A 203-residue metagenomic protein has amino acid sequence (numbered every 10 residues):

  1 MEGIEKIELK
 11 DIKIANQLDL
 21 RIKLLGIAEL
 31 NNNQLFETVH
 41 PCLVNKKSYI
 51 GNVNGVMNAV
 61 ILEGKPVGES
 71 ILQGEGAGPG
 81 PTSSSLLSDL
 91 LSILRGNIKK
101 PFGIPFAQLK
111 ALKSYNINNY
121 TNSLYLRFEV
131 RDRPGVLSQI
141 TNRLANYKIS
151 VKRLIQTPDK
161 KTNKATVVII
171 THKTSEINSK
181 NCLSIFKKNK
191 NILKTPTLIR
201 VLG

Functional and structural regions predicted by a protein language model:
M1-N52, M57: Substrate-binding/catalytic subdomain of NAD(P)-dependent oxidoreductase enzymes
I7, T82-S85: Mid-domain beta-loop-alpha active-site segment that forms a flexible, acidic cofactor/metal-binding surface
K23-L24, T38, I61, I71-Q73 (+2 more regions): Structured core elements
I50, L72-G74, S84, Q139: Short conserved micro-motifs at the rims of enzyme active sites and ligand-binding pockets
I50-N54, L62, N116-N118, D159: Replace "in large, NTP-powered and nucleic-acid-processing enzymes" with "in large, NTP-powered factors and other
L62-S70, Y120-T121: Short acidic (Asp/Glu) and glycine-rich catalytic loops that position anionic groups and cofactors
G68-S70, G74-G80: Glycine-rich phosphate/pyrophosphate-binding beta-alpha loops
S85, L90-G203: A conserved regulatory-domain signal marking ACT and ACT-like small-molecule sensing domains and adjacent regulatory
